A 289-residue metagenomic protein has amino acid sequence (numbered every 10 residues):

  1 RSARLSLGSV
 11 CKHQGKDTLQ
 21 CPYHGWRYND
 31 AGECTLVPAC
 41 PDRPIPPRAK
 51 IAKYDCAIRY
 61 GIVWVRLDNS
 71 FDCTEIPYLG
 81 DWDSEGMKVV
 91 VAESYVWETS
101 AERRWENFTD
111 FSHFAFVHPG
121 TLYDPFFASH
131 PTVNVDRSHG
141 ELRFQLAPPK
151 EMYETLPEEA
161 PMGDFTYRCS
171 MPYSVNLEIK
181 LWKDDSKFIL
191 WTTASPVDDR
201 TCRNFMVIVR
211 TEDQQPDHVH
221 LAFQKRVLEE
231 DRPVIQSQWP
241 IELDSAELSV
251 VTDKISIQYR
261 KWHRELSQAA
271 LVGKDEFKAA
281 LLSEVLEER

Functional and structural regions predicted by a protein language model:
R1-S84, V89, V285-R289: Rieske [2Fe-2S] iron-sulfur-binding domain
F71-R289: C-terminal catalytic domain of Rieske-type non-heme iron oxygenases
